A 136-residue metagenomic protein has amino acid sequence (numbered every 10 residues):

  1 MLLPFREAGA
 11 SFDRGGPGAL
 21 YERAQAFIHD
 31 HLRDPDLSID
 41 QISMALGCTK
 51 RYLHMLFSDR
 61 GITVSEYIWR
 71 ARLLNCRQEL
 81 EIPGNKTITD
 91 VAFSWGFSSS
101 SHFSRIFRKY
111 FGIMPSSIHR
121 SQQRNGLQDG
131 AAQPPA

Functional and structural regions predicted by a protein language model:
M1, I28, L53: Conserved hydrophobic/aromatic pocket- or pore-lining residues that grip, position, or stack substrates in active sites
M1-S11: An amphipathic alpha-helical interaction segment
F12-L37, S43-L46, Y67-K86: A short, Lys/Arg-enriched amphipathic alpha-helix from helix-turn-helix/homeodomain DNA-binding modules
D40, D59-S98, R120-A136: Terminal helix-turn-helix DNA-binding modules in bacterial transcription factors
A45, S94-W95, Y110: Residues within the alpha-helical elements of helix-turn-helix
A45, T49, S98-S99: Short coil turns linking two alpha-helices in DNA-binding domains
Y52-H54, H102-F103, F107: Short hydrophobic/aromatic patch on the recognition helix
F57-T63, I106-I118: A secondary-structure capping/hinge motif
